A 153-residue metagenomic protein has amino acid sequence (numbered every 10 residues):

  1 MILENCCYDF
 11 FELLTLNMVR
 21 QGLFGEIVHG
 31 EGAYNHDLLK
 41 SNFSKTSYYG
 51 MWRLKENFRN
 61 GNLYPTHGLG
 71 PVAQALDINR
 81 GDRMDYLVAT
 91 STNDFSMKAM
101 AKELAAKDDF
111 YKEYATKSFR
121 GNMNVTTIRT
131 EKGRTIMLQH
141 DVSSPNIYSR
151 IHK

Functional and structural regions predicted by a protein language model:
M1-S118: Predominantly a Rossmann-like dinucleotide-binding segment in NAD(P)-dependent oxidoreductases
Y114-N124, I128-K153: NAD(P)-dinucleotide binding in Rossmann-like oxidoreductases
